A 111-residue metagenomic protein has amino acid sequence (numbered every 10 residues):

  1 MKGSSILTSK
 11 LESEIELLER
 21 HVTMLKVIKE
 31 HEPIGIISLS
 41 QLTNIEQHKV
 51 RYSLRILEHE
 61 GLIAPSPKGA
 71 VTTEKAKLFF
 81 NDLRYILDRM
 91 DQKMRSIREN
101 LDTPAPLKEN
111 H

Functional and structural regions predicted by a protein language model:
M1-M24: Short alpha-helical segments that sit at the start of domains
K26-E30: Short, locally clustered residues in the helix-turn-helix/winged-helix DNA-binding domain
H31-G35: Short capping segments at the starts of secondary-structure elements
S38-Q41: A short acidic, leucine-rich amphipathic alpha-helix
N44-H59: Short amphipathic alpha-helical interaction segments
E58-K68: A short, conserved structural fragment
K68-Y85: Basic, amphipathic "hinge/linker" alpha-helix immediately C-terminal to the N-terminal HTH DNA-binding motif
D82-H111: Amphipathic alpha-helical dimerization/coiled-coil segments that flank or bridge DNA-binding/regulatory modules
